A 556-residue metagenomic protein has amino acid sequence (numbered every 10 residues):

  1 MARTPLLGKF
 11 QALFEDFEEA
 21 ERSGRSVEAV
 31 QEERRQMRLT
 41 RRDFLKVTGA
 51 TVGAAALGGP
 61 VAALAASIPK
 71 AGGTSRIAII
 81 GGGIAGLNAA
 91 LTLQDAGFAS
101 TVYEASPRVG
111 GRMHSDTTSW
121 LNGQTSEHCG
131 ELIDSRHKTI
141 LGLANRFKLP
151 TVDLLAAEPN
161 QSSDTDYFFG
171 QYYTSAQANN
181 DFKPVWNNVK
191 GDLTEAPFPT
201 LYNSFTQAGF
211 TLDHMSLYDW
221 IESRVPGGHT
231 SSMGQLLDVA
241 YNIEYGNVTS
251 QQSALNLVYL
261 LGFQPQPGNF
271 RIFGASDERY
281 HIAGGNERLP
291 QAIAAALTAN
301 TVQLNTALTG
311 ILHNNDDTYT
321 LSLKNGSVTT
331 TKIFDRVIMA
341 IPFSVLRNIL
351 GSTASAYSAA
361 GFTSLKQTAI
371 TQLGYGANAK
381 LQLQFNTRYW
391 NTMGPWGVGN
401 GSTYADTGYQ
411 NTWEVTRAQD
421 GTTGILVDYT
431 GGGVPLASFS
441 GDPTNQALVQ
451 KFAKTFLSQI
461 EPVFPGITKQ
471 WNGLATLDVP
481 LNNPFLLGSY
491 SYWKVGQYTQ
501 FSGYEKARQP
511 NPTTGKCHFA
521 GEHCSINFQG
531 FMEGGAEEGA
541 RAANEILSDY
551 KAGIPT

Functional and structural regions predicted by a protein language model:
M1-L39: N-terminal secretory signal peptides
P5, A12-R22, V47, A96 (+3 more regions): Conserved flavin/dinucleotide-binding core of flavoenzymes
R38, N203-G310, D317-Y319, I333 (+2 more regions): Active-site/ligand-binding neighborhood in enzyme catalytic cores
D43-A66: N-terminal export signals
S75-T101: N-terminal Rossmann-like FAD-binding beta1-loop-alpha1 element of flavoenzymes
Q94-D116: Glycine-rich FAD pyrophosphate-binding loop
L121-E195: Dinucleotide-binding Rossmann-like beta1-alpha1 core, especially the glycine-rich loop that anchors the ADP
L304-Y429, G433: Mid-domain catalytic core of redox enzymes that form a hydrophobic substrate pocket/lid adjacent to a catalytic redox
